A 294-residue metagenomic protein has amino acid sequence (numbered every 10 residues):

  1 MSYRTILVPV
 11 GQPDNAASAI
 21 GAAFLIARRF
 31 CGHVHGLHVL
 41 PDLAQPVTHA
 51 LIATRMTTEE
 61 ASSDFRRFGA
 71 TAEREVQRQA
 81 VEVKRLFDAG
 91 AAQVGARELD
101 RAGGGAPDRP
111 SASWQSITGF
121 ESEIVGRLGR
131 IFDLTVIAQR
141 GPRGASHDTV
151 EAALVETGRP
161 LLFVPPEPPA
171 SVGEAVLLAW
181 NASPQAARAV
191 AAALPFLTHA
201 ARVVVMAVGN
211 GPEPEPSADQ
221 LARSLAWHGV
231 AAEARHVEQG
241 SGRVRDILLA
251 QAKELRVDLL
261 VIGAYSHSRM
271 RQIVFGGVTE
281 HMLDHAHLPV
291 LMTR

Functional and structural regions predicted by a protein language model:
M1-R67, E156, V172-Q239: Small/aliphatic-rich secondary-structure junction motif
N15, I20-A22, W114-I117, S122-P169 (+1 more regions): Gly/Ser-rich helix-loop-strand patches that form or flank binding pockets for ribonucleotide-derived cofactors
S18, R78, E82, D148 (+4 more regions): Conserved active-site and cofactor/substrate-binding residues in soluble primary-metabolism enzymes
L25, L86-A89, R127, A152 (+4 more regions): Alpha-helical scaffolding segments of alpha/beta enzyme cores, especially the outer helices of TIM-barrel or partial
L43-A44, E73-T135, H228-L260, S266-I273 (+1 more regions): Structural beta-alpha unit
A50-I52, L177-L178, L248-Q251, G276-G277: Short low-complexity, flexible loop/linker segments enriched in glycine and/or proline with clustered acidic
G103-P107, E167-V172: Short boundary motifs at domain starts and secondary-structure transition points
